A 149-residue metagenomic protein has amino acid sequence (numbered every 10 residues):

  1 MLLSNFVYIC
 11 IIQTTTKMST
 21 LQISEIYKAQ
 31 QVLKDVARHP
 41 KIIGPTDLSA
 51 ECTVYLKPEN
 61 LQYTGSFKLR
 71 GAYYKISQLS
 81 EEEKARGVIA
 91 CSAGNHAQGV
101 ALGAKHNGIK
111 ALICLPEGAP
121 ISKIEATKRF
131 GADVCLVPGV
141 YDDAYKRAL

Functional and structural regions predicted by a protein language model:
N5-I11: Short, positively charged and aromatic/hydrophobic N-terminal segments
Y8, K17-L149: PLP-dependent amino-acid enzyme catalytic core
